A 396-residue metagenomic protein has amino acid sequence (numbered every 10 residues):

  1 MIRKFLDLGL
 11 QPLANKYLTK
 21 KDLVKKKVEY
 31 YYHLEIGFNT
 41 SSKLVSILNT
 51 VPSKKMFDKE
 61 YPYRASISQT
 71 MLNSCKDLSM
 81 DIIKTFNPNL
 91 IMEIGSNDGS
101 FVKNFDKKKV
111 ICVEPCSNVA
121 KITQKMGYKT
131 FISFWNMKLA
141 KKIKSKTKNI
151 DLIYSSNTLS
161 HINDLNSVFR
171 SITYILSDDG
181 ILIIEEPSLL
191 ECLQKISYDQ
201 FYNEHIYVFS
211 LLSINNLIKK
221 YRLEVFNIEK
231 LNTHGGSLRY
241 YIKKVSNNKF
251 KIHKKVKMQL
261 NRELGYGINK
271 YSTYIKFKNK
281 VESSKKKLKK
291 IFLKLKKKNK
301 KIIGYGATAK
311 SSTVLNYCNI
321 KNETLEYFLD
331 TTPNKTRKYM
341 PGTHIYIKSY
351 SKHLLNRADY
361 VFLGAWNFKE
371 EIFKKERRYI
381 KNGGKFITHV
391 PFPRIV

Functional and structural regions predicted by a protein language model:
M1-Q69, E229: N-terminal juxtadomain amphipathic helix that follows a signal peptide/anchor or precedes a small N-terminal auxiliary
N87-N97, I302-Y305: Conserved class I S-adenosyl-L-methionine
D98-K108: Conserved SAM-binding loop of SAM-dependent methyltransferases across substrates and taxa, primarily the Class I
Y154: A conserved beta-strand element that flanks and buttresses the S-adenosyl-L-methionine
N166-I183, R377-I380: A short glycine-rich, Lys/Arg-flanked "PGG" loop and its adjoining helix->strand segment in the class I
D179-P187, G384-P391: Conserved beta-strand signature within the Rossmann-like core of class I S-adenosyl-L-methionine
I184-Y207, L211-I214: Short, glycine-/aromatic-enriched active-site segment of Class I SAM-dependent methyltransferases
G235-K280: Flexible, glycine-/basic-rich loop-and-beta segments that form/coincide with the SAM-dependent methyltransferase
